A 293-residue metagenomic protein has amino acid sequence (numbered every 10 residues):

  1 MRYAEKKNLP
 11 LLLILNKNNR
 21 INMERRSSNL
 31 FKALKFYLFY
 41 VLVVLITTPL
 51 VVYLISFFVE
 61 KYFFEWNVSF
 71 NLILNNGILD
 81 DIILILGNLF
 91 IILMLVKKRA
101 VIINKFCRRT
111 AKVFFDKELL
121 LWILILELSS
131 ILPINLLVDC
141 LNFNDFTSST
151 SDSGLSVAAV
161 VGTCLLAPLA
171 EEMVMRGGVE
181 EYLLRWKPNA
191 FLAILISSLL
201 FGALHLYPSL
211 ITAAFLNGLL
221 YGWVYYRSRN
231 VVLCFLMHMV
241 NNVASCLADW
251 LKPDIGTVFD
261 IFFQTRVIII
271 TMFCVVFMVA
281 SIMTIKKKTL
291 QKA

Functional and structural regions predicted by a protein language model:
L34, L38, L120-I125, V157 (+4 more regions): Hydrophobic alpha-helical transmembrane segments
L38-R99, E118, W122, I269-I270: Alpha-helical transmembrane segments in multi-pass membrane proteins
I55, V59-G77, I102-M173, E180-W186 (+1 more regions): Juxtamembrane helix-loop-helix connectors linking adjacent transmembrane helices in multi-pass membrane enzymes
A170-I196, W223-N230: Membrane-interface helix/loop boundary segments of multi-pass membrane proteins
A190-H205, M239: Small-polar-interrupted transmembrane alpha-helices in polytopic inner-membrane proteins
M239-A293: C-terminal membrane module of polytopic membrane proteins
